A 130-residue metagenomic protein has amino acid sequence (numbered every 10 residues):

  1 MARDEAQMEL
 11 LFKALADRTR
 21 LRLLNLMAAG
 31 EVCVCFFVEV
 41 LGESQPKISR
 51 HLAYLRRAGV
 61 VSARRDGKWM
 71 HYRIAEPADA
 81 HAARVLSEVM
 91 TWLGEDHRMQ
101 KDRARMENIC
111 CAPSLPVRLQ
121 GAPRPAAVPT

Functional and structural regions predicted by a protein language model:
M1-E5, P77-T130: C-terminal regulatory/oligomerization modules of transcriptional regulators
A2, A6-K47, A53, W69-A78: N-terminal helix-turn-helix DNA-binding core of bacterial DNA-binding proteins
C33-C35, Y54, A58, C111-P116: Functionally engaged cysteine thiol sites
R57-D66, R73-A75: Beta-hairpin "wing" of winged helix-turn-helix
